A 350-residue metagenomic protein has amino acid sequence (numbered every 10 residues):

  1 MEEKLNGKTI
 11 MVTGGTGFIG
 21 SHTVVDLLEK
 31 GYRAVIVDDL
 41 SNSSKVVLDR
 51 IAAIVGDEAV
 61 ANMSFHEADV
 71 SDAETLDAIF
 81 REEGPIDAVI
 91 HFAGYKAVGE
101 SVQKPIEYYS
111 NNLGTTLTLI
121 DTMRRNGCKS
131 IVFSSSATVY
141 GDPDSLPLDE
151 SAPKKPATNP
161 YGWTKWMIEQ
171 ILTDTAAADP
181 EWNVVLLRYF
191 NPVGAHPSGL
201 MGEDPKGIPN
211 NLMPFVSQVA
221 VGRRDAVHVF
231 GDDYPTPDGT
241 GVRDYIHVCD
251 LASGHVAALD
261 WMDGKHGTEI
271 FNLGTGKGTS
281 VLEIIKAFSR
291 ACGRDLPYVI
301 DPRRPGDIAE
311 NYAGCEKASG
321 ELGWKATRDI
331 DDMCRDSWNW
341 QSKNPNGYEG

Functional and structural regions predicted by a protein language model:
E2-A88, I208: N-terminal Rossmann/SDR dinucleotide-binding element
S43, Y95-G99: Active-site beta-alpha loop architecture of Rossmann-like, nucleotide-cofactor-dependent enzymes
S64, L212-G350: C-terminal substrate-binding subdomain of Rossmann-fold SDR/epimerase-dehydratase oxidoreductases
S71-D72, K104, G314, D329: Acidic/polar helix N-cap motif
A73, T115-T116, H255: Conserved internal alpha-helix within the Rossmann fold of NAD(P)-dependent oxidoreductases
D87-I90, V132: N-terminal Rossmann-like NAD(P) cofactor-binding module of classical short-chain dehydrogenase/reductase
A93-K96, S135: Conserved NAD(P)H cofactor-binding loop of Rossmann-fold oxidoreductase domains
Q103-I106, S110-T118, R125, V139-N191 (+1 more regions): Catalytic helix-loop patch of NAD(P)-dependent Rossmann-fold dehydrogenases
